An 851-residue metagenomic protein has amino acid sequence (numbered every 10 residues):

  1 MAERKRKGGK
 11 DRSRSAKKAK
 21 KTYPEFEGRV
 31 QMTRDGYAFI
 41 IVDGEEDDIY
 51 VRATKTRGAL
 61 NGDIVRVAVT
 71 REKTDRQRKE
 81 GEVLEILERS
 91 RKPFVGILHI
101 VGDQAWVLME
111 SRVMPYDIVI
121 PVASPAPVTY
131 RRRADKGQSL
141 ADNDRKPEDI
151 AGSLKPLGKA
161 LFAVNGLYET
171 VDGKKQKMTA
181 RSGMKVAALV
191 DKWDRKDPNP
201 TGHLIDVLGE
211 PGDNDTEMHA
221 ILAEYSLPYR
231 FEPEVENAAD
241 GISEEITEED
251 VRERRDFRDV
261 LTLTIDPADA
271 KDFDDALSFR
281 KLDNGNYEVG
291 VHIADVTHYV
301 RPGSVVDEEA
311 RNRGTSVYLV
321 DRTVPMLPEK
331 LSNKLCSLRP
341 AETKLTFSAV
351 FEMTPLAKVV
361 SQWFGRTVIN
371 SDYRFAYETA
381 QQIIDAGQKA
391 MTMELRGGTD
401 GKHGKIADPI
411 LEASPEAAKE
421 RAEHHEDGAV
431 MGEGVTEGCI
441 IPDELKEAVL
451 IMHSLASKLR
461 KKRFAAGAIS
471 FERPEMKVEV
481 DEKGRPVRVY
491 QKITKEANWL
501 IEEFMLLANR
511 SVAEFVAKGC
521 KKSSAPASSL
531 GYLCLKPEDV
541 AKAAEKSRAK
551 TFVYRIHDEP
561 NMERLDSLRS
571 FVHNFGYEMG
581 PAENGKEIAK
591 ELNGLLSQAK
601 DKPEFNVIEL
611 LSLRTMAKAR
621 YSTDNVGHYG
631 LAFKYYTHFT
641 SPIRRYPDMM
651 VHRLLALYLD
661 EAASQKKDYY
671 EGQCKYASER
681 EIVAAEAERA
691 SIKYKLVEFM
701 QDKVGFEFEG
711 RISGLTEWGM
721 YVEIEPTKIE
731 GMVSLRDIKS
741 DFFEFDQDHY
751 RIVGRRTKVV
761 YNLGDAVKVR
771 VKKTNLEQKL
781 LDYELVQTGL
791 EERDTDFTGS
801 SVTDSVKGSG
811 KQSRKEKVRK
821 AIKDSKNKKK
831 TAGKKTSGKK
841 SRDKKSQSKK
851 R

Functional and structural regions predicted by a protein language model:
A2-T264, A268-A276, N286-G290, E681-T788 (+4 more regions): S1/OB-fold single-stranded RNA-binding interface
P24-F26, S182, A187, D191-K196 (+7 more regions): Electropositive polyanion-binding surfaces
